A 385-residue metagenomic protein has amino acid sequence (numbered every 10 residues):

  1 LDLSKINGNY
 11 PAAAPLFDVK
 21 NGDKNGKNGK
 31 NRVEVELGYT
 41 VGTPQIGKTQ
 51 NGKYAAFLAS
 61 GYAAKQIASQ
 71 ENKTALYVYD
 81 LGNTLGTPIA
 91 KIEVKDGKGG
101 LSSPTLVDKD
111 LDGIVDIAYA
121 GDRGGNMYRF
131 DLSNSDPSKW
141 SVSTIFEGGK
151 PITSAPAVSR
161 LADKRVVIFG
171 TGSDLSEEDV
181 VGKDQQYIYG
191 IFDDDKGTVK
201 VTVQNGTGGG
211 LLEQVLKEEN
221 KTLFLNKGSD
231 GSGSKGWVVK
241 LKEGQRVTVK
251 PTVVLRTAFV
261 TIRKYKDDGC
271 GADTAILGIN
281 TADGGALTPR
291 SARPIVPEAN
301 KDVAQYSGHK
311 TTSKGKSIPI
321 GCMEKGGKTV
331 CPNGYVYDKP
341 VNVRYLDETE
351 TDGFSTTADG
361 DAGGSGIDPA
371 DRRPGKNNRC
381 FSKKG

Functional and structural regions predicted by a protein language model:
L1-G385: Beta-propeller fold recognition
